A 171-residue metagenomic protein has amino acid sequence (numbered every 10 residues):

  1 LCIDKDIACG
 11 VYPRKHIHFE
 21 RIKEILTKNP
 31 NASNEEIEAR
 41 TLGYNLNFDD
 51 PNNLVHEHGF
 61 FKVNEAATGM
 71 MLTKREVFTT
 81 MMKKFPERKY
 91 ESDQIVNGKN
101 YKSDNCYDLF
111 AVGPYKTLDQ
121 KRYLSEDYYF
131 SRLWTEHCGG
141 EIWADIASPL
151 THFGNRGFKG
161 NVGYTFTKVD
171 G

Functional and structural regions predicted by a protein language model:
L1-G113: Conserved catalytic core of nucleotide-sugar-dependent glycosyltransferases
K83-G171: C-terminal catalytic/acceptor-binding lobe
